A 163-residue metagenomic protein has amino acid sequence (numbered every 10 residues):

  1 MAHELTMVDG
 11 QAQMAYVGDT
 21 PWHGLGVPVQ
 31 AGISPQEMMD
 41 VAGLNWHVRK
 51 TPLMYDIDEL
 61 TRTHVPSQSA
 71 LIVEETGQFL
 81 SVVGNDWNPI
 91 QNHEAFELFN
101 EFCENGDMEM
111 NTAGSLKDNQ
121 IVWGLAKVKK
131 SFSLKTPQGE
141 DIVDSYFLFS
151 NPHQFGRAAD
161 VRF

Functional and structural regions predicted by a protein language model:
M1-L98, D107: Feature for intrinsically disordered/low-complexity regulatory segments and propeptides
H93, E97-F163: Intrinsic disorder/low-complexity polar-acidic segments
